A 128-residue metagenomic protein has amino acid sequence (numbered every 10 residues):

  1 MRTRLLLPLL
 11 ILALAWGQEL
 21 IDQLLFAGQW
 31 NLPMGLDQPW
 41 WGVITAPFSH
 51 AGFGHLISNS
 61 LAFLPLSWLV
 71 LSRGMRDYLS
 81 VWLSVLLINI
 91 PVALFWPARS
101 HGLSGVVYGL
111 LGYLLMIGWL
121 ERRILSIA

Functional and structural regions predicted by a protein language model:
M1-A128: A detector for small-residue-rich transmembrane helices and their helix-helix packing motifs
